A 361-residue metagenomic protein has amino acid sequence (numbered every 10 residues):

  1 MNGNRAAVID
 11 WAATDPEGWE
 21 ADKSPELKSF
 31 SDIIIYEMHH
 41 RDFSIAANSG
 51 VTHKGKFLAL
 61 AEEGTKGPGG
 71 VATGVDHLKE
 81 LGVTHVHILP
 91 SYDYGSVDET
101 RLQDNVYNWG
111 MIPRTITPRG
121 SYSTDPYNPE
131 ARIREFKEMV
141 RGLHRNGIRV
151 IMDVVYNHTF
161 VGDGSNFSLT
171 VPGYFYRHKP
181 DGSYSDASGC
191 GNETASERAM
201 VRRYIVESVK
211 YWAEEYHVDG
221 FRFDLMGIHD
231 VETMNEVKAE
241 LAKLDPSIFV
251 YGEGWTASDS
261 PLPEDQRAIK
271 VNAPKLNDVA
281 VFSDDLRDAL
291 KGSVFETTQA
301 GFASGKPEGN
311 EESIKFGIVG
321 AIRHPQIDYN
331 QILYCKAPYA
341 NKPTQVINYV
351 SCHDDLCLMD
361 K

Functional and structural regions predicted by a protein language model:
M1-E37, F43-A59: The feature marks proteins involved in alpha-glucan
D15-K23, G69-V75, N235-V237, Y329-C335: Short alpha-helical segments and helix-capping/turn motifs at coil-helix boundaries
E26-F30, N108, V350: Short glycine/proline-enriched loop/turn "hinge" motifs that connect secondary-structure elements and lie
L27-I34, K79-E80, K243-L244, Y339-P343: Extracellular/periplasmic catalytic domains that process cell-envelope and extracellular macromolecules
F30, G82, R145, K342-V346 (+1 more regions): Short, well-ordered loop/turn elements at secondary-structure boundaries
I34-Y36, V86-I88, V150-M152, F221 (+2 more regions): Hydrophobic faces of well-ordered beta-strands that scaffold small-molecule active sites in alpha/beta enzyme cores
R41-Y216, M226-D245, F249: Substrate-binding/active-site clefts of carbohydrate-active enzymes
K238-K361: Conserved alpha/beta catalytic core and glycan-binding cleft of carbohydrate-active enzymes
